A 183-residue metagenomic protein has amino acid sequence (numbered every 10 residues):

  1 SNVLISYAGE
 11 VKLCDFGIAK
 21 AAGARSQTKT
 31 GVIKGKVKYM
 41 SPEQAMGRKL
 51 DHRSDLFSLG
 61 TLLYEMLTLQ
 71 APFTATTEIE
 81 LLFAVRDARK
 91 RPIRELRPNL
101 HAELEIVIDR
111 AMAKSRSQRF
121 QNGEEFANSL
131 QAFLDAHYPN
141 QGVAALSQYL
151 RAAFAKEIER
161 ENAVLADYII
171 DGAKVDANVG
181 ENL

Functional and structural regions predicted by a protein language model:
N2, A8-E10: ABC ATPase nucleotide-binding domains
L4, C14, K38-G180: C-terminal lobe helix-coil module of Hanks-type protein kinase domains
V11, A24-K34: Regulatory activation segment
A21-G23, A71: Conserved protein kinase catalytic core
